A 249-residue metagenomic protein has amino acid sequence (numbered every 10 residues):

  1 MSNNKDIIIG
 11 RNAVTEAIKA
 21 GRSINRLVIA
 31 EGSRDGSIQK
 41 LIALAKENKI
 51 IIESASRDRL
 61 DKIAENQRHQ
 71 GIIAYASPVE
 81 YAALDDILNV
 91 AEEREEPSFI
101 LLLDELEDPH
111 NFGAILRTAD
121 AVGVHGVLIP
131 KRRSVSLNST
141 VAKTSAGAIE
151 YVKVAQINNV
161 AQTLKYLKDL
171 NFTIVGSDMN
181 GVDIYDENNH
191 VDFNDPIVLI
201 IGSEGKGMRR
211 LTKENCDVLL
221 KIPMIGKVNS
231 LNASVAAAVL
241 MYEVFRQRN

Functional and structural regions predicted by a protein language model:
M1-V90: N-terminal positively charged helical leader segments and presequences
T15, A20, K143-A146, R210-N249: Structured adenosyl-cofactor binding patch, chiefly the S-adenosyl-L-methionine
E16-S23, N89-V182, D186: RNA substrate-binding interface of SAM-dependent RNA methyltransferases
S37, S134-T140, K206-N215: Short, glycine/polar-rich helix-capping loops at beta-to-alpha or helix-loop-helix junctions that flank or form
K46, L164-K168, V191, F245: Surface-exposed amphipathic alpha-helices with a cationic face
S56, S77, D104, P130-K131 (+3 more regions): Short beta->alpha connector loops at strand-helix junctions that form conserved, small/polar/Pro-enriched
V175-V228, N232: Active-site/ligand-binding-proximal alpha/beta "capping" segment
